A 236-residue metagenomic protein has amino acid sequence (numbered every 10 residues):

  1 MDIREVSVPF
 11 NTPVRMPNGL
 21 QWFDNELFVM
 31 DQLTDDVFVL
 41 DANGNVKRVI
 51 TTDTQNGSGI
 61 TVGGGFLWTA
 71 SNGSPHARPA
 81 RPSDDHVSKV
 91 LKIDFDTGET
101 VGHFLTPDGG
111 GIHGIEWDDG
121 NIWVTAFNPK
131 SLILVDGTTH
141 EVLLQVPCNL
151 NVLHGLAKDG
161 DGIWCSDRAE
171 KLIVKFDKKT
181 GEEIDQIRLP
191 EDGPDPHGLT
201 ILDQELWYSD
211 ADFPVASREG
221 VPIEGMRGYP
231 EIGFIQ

Functional and structural regions predicted by a protein language model:
S7-D35: Beta-strand-rich domains and repeat architectures in extracellular enzymes and scaffolds, especially beta-propellers
V8-P13, V49-D53, H103-D108, Q145-L150 (+1 more regions): Surface loop/turn motifs at the tips and blade-to-blade linkers of beta-strand repeat domains
M16, L33, N56, H86 (+5 more regions): Beta-rich catalytic cores
D24-N25, G64-G65, D119-N121, G160-D161 (+1 more regions): Short coil/turn segments that connect the beta-strands within blades of beta-propeller domains
V29-L33, T69-D85, V124-P129, C165-E170 (+1 more regions): Conserved beta-strand positions in repeat-built beta-propeller and related beta-rich domains
D41-N45, D94-G98, D136-H140, D177-G181 (+1 more regions): Short loop/turn segments that connect beta-strands within beta-propeller blades
H197-Q236: Blade-level signature of beta-propeller repeat domains, shared across WD40, Kelch, NHL, RCC1 and BNR/Asp-box propellers
